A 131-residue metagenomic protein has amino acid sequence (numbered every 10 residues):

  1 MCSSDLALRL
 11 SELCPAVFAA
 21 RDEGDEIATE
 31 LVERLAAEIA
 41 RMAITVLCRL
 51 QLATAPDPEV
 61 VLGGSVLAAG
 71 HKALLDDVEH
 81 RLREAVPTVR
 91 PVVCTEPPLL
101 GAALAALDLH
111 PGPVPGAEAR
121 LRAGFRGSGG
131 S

Functional and structural regions predicted by a protein language model:
M1-S131: ATP-binding/phosphotransfer module of carbohydrate and carboxylate kinases, centering on a glycine-rich
